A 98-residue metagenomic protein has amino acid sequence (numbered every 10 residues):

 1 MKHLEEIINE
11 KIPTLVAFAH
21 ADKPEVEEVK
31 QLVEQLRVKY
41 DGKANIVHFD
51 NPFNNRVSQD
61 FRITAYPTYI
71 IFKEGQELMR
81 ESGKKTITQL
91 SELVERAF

Functional and structural regions predicted by a protein language model:
K2-L4, F53-V57, Q89: Short acidic active-site motifs
K2-V38: Local sequence-structure signature of Cys/Sec-based thiol-disulfide redox active-site neighborhoods
E6-I7, V57-D60, L93: CheY-like receiver
F18-H20, R37, D41-R56: Thiol-based oxidoreductase modules, predominantly thioredoxin-like and allied folds used for disulfide exchange
P24, F53, K85: Short alpha-helical
F61-K73: Structural micro-motif
I70-F98: Non-catalytic, surface beta->alpha helical segment in thiol-disulfide oxidoreductase systems
